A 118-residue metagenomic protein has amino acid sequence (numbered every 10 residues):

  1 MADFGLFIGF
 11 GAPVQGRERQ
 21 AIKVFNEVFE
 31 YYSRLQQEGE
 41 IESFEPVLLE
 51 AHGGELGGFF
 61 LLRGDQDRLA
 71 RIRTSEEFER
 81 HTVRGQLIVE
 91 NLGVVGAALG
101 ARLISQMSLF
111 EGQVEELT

Functional and structural regions predicted by a protein language model:
M1-L56, G64-I72, V94-T118: Short S/T/G/P-rich N-terminal loop/turn motif that feeds into the first structured element of a domain
G58-E90: Mid-chain, well-packed structural core segment of small domains
